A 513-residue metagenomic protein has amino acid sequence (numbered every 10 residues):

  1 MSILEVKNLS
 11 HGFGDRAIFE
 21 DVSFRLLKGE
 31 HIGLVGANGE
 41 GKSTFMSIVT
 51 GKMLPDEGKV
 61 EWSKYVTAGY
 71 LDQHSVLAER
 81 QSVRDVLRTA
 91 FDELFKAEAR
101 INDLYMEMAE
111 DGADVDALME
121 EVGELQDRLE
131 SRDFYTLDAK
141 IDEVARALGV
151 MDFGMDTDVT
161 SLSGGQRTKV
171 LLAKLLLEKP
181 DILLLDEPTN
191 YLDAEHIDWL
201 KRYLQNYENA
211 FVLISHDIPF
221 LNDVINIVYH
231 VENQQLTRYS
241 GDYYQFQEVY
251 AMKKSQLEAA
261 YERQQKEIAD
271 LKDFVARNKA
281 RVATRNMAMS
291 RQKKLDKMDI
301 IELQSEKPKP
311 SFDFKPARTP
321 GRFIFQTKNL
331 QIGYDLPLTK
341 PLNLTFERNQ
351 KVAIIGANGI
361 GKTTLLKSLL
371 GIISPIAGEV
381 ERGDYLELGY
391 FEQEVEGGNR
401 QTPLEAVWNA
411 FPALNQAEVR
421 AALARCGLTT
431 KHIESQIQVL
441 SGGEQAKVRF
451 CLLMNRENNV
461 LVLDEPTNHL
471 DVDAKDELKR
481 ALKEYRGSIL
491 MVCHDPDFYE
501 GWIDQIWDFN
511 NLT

Functional and structural regions predicted by a protein language model:
M1-A259, P308, A317-T513: ABC ATP-binding cassette signature C-motif
V249-Q304: Intracellular alpha-helical coupling/juxtamembrane segments of multi-pass membrane proteins
F312-F314: Post-kinase regulatory C-tail/linker adjacent to protein kinase catalytic domains
